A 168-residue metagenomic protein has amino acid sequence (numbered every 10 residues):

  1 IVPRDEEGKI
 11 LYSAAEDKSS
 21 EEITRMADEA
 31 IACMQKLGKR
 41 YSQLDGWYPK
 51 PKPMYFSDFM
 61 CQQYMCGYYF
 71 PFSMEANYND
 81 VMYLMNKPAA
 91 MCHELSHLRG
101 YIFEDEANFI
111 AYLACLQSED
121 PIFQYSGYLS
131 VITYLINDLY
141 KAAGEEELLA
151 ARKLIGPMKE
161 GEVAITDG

Functional and structural regions predicted by a protein language model:
I1-M74: Contiguous, non-catalytic segments that form substrate-binding/exosite surfaces or channel walls
Y12-T24, N77-V81, C92-R99, P121-I122: Second-shell loop/turn segments in exported
F56-M60, N77, A164-G168: A cross-kingdom signal targeting lumenal/periplasmic-facing segments of multi-pass membrane and secretory-pathway
P71-E75, Y83-K87: Extracytoplasmic
D80-L84, A111: A mature extracytoplasmic/lumenal domain signature
A89-Y101, D105-N108, Y112-L113: Active-site recognition of the HExxH zinc-binding catalytic motif
P121-G168: Long, well-structured alpha-helical subdomains associated with metal-dependent extracellular/ecto-lumenal hydrolases
